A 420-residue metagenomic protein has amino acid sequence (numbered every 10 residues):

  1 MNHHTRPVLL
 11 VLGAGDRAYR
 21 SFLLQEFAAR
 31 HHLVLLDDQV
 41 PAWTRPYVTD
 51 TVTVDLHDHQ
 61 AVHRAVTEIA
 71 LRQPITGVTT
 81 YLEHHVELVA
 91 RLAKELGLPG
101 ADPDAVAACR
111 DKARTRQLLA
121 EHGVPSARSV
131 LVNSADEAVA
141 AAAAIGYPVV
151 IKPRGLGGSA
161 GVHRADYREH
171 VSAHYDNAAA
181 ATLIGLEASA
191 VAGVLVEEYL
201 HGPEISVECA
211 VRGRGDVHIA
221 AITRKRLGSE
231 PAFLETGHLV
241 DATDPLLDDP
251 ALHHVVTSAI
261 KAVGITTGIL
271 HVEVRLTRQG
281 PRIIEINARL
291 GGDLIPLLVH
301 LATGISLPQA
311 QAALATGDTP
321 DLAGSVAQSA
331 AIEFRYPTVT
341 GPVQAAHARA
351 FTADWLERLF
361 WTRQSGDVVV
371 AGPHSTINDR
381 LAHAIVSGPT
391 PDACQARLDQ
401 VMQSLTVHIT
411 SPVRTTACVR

Functional and structural regions predicted by a protein language model:
M1-A105, D136, Q364-V370, H374-D379 (+1 more regions): ATP-binding N-terminal substructure of ATP-dependent carboxylate-amine bond-forming enzymes
L33, E121, A312-R420: Peripheral (often C-terminal) accessory segments that flank ATP-dependent C-N-forming ligase machineries
E95-G161, L183-G185: A conserved helix-loop-beta module that forms one wall/lid of the active-site cleft in ATP-utilizing catalytic domains
L119, A142-A165, L183-G202, V207 (+3 more regions): ATP-grasp fold ATP-binding core
P125-A127, P148-I151, D166-G202, G237 (+2 more regions): Conserved ATP-binding module of the ATP-grasp superfamily
V132, V162-Y167, A210-R212: Short beta-strand-to-turn element immediately C-terminal to the catalytic PLP-Schiff-base lysine in fold type I
H163, E198, D241, H300 (+1 more regions): Short, well-ordered beta-strand elements within core beta-sheets of diverse protein domains
V191, E198-I265, I269, L276 (+4 more regions): ATP-dependent carboxylate/phosphate-activation module, predominantly the ATP-grasp catalytic core and closely related
